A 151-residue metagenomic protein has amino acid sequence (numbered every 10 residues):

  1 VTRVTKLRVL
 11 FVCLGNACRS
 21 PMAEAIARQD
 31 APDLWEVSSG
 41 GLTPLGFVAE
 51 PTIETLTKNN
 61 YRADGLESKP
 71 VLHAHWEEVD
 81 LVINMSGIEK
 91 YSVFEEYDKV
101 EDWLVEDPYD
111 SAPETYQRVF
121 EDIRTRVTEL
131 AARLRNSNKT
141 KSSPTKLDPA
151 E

Functional and structural regions predicted by a protein language model:
V1-L7, T145-A150: Compositionally biased, disordered extreme N-termini, encompassing classical targeting presequences
T2-L72: Conserved active-site segments centered on acidic
C13, C18, S86-V93: Functionally engaged cysteine thiol sites
N16, L56, V82-I83, I123: Conserved small-residue
W76-E78: Alpha-helix C-terminal capping/helix-to-coil transition sites in glycosyltransferase folds
L81, I88-E151: Phosphate-binding/catalytic loops
